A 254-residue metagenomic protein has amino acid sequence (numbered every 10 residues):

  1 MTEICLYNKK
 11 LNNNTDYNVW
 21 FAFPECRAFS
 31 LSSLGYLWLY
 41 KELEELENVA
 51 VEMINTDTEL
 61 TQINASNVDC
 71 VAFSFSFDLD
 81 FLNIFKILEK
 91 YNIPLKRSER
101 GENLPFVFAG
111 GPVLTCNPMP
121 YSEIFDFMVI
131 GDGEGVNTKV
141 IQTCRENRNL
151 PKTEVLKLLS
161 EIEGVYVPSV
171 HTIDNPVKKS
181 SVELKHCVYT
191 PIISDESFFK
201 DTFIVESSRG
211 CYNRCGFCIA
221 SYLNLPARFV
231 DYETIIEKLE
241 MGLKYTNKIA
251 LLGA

Functional and structural regions predicted by a protein language model:
M1-W20, A28, Y166-V205: N-terminal [4Fe-4S]-dependent radical SAM core
V19, V51, V107, I162-E163 (+1 more regions): Hydrophobic/aromatic residues located in beta-strands of well-ordered beta-sheets within soluble catalytic
F23-A28, F77, R209: Residue-level signal for short, function-critical loop segments
L31-L39: Conserved alpha-helical elements of sugar-nucleotide-dependent glycosyltransferases
W38-A50: Short helix-loop-beta junction
N55-D174: Glycine-rich beta-alpha loop elements in corrinoid/cobalamin-binding modules across cobalamin-dependent enzymes
C187-A254: Radical SAM [4Fe-4S] cluster-binding motif and immediate context
